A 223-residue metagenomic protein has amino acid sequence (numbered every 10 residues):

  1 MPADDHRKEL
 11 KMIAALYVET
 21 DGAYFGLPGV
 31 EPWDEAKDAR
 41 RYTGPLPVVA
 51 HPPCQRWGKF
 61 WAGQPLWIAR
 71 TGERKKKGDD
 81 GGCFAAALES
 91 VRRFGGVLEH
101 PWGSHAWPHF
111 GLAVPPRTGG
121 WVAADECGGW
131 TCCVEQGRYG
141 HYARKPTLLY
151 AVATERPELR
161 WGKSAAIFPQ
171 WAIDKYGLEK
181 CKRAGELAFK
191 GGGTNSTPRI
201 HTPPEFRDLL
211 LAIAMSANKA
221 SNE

Functional and structural regions predicted by a protein language model:
M1-E223: Class I S-adenosyl-L-methionine
